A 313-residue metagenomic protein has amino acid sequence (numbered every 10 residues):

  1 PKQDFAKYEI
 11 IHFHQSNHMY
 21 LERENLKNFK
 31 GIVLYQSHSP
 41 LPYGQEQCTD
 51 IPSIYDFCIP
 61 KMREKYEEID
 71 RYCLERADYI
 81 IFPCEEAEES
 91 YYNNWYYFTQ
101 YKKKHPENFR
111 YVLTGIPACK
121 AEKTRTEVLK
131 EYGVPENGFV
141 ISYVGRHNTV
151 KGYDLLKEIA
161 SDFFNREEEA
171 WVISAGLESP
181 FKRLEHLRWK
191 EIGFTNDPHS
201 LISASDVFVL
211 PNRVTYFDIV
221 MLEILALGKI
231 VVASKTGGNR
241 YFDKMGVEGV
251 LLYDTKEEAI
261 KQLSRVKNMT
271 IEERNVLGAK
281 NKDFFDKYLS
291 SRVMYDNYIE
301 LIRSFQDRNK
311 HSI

Functional and structural regions predicted by a protein language model:
F13-M19, S37-P40: Short His-centered aromatic/hydrophobic patch
R63-E107, A118, S179: A short, active-site helix/loop in glycosyltransferases that binds the activated sugar's phosphate group
I81, V134-K151, K157-A160: Conserved donor-binding/catalytic core segment of Leloir-type glycosyltransferases
S179-N196: Nucleotide-activated donor-binding/catalytic signature segment of Leloir-type glycosyltransferases, i.e., the conserved
R213: Aromatic "clamp/platform" in nucleotide-sugar-dependent glycosyltransferases that forms part of the donor/acceptor
I230-S234: Short hydrophobic beta-strand element within catalytic cores of glycosyltransferases and related nucleotide-activated
M245-E257, R265-I271: Conserved acidic donor-binding segment of nucleotide-sugar-dependent glycosyltransferases
I271-N309: A charged, aromatic-enriched C-terminal amphipathic alpha-helix characteristic of glycosyltransferases across folds
